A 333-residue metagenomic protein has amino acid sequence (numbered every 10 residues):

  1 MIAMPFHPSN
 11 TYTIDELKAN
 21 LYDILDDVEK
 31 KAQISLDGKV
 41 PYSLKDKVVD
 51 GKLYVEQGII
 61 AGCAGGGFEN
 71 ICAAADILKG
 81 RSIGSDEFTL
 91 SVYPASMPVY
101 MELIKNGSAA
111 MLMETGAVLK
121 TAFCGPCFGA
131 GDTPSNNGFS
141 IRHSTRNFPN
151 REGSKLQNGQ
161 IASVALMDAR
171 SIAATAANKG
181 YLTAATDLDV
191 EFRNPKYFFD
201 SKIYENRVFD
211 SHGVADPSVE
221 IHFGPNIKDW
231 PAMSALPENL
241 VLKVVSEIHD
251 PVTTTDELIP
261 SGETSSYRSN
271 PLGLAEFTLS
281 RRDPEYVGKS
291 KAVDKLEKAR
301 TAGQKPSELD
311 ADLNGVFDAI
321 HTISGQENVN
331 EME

Functional and structural regions predicted by a protein language model:
M1-E333: Fe-S-dependent hydro-lyases/dehydratases of central metabolism
